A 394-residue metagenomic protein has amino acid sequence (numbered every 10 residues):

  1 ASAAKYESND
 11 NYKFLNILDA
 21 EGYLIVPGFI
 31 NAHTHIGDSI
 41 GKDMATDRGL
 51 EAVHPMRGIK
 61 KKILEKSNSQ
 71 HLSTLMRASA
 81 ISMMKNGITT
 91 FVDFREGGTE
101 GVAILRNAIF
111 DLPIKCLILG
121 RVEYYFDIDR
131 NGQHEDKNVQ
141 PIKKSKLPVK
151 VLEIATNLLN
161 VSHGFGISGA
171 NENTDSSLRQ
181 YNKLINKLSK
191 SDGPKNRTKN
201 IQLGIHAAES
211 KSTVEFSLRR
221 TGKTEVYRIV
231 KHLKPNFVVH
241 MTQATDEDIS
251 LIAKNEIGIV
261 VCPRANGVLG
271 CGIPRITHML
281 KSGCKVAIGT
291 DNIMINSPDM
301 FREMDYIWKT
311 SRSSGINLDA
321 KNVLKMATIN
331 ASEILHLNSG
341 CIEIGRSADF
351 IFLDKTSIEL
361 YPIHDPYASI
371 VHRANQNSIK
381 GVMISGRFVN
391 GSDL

Functional and structural regions predicted by a protein language model:
A1-V26, A155-T156: Histidine-rich, glycine-flanked metal-binding segment
G22, H33, G87, F165 (+10 more regions): Divalent metal-coordination and catalytic microenvironments
G28-S39, Q202-K211: Histidine-centered catalytic micro-motifs
I40-T74, P113, D127-Q140, T198-N200 (+3 more regions): Active-site gating loops and adjacent loop-to-helix segments of metal-dependent hydrolytic enzymes
K42-P113, K150-N160: Alpha-helical scaffold segments that flank or form the walls of functional sites
N131-Q140, L159-M294: Active-site core of metal-dependent hydrolases
T224-N236, P274-S357, R373-N375: His/Asp/Glu-enriched, well-ordered alpha-helical/loop segment that forms or immediately abuts the divalent-metal
S347-L394: C-terminal cap of metal-dependent C-N hydrolases
